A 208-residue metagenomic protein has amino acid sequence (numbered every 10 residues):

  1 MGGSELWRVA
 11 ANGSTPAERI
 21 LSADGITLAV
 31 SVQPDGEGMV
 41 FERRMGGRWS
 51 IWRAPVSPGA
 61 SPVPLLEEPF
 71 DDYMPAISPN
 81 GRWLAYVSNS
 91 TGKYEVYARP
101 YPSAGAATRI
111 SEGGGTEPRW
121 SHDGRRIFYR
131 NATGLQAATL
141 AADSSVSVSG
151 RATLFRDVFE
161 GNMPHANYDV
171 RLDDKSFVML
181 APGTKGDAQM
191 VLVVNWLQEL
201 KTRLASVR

Functional and structural regions predicted by a protein language model:
M1, A23-E42, P69-V87, T108-F128 (+1 more regions): Conserved beta-propeller blade repeats
M1-R19, D35-P64, R82-W83, V87-R109 (+3 more regions): Beta-propeller blade-edge and WD-like acidic-aromatic loop motif
T139, V158, D174, V178-A181: Short leucine-rich amphipathic alpha-helical surface patches
A152-G161: Surface-exposed loop and turn segments in beta-propeller and other repeat-based domains that flank or scaffold
